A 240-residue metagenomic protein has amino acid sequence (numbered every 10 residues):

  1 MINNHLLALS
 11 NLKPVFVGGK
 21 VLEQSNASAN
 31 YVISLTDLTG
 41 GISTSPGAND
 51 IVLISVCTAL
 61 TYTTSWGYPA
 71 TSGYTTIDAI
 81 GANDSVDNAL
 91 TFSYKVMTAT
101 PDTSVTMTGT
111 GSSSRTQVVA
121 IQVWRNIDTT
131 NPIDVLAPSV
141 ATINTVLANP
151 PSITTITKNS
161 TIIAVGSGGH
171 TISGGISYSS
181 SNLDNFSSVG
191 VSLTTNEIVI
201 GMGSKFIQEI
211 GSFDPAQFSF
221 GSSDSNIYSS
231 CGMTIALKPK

Functional and structural regions predicted by a protein language model:
M1-I2: Sec-dependent, cleavable N-terminal signal peptides
H5-K240: Primarily extracytoplasmic/secreted proteins and surface-exposed domains characterized by disulfide-bonded cysteine
